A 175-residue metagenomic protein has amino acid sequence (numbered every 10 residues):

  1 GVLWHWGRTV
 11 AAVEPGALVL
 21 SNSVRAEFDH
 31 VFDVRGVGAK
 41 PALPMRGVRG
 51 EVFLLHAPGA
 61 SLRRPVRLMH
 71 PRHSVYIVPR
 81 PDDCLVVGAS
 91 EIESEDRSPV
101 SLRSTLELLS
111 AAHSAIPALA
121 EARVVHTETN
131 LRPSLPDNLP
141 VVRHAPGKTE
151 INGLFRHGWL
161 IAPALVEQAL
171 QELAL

Functional and structural regions predicted by a protein language model:
V2-L3, K148: Short, conserved active-site loop motifs that form the nucleotide-linked donor/cofactor pocket
L3-H5, V125: General small-molecule cofactor/ligand-binding pocket signal
W6-A17: A conserved short coil-to-beta-strand element within the FAD-binding core of flavoproteins
A12, S90-E95, G147-G153: Helix-loop-beta segment of a Rossmann-like dinucleotide-binding subdomain
A12, Y76-I77, V141: Short, surface-exposed charged micro-motifs
P15, D82-D83, P146-G147: Short strand-connecting beta-turns/loops that link adjacent beta-strands
L20-S110, A115-R123: Flavin-dependent oxidoreductases
A118-L175: C-terminal catalytic lobe of FAD-dependent flavoproteins
